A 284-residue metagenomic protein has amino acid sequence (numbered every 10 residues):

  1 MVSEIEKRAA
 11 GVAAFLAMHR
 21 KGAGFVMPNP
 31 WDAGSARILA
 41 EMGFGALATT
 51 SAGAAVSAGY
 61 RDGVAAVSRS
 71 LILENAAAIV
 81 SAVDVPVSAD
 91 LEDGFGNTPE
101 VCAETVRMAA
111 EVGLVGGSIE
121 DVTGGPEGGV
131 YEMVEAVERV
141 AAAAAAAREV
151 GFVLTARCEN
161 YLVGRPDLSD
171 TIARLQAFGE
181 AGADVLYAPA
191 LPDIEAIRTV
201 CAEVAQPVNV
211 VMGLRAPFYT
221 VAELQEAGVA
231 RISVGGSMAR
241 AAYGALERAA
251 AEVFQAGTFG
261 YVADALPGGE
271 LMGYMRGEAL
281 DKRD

Functional and structural regions predicted by a protein language model:
V2-V210, L214-V234, A241-Y243, E247-R248 (+1 more regions): Alpha/beta enzyme core
A230, V234-D284: Conserved alpha/beta catalytic core and glycan-binding cleft of carbohydrate-active enzymes
